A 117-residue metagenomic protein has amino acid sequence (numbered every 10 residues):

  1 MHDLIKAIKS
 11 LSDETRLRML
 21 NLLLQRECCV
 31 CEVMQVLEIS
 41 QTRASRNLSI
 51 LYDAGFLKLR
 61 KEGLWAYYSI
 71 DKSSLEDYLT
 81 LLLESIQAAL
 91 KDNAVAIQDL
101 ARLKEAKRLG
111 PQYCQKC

Functional and structural regions predicted by a protein language model:
M1-L11, F56, K104, G110: N-terminal leader segment of winged-helix/HTH proteins
H2-R43, W65-S74: N-terminal helix-turn-helix DNA-binding core of bacterial DNA-binding proteins
Q35, Y52-D53: Alpha-helical residues within the helix-turn-helix
L48-S49: Short, hydrophobic-biased segments on the C-terminal half of alpha helices that form "recognition helices"
D53-E62, S69: Beta-hairpin "wing" of winged helix-turn-helix
L75-C117: Amphipathic alpha-helical dimerization/coiled-coil segments that flank or bridge DNA-binding/regulatory modules
